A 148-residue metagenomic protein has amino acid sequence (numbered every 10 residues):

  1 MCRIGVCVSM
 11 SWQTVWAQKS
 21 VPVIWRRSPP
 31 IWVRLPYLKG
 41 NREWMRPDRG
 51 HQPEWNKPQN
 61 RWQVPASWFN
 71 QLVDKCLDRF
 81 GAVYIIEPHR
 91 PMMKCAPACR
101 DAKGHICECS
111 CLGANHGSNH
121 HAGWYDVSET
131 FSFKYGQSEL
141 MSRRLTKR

Functional and structural regions predicted by a protein language model:
M1-R148: Accessory DNA-engaging acidic/polar modules
